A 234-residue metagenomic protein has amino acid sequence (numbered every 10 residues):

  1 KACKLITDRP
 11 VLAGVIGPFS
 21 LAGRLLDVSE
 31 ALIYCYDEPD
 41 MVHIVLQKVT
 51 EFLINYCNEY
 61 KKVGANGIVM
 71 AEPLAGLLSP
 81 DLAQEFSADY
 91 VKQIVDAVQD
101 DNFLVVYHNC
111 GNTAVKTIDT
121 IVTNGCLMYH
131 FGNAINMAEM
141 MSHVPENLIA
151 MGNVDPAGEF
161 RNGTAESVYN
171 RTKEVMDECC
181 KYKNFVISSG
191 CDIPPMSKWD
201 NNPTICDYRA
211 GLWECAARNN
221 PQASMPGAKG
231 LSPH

Functional and structural regions predicted by a protein language model:
K1-H234: Active-site loop segments of alpha/beta catalytic cores
